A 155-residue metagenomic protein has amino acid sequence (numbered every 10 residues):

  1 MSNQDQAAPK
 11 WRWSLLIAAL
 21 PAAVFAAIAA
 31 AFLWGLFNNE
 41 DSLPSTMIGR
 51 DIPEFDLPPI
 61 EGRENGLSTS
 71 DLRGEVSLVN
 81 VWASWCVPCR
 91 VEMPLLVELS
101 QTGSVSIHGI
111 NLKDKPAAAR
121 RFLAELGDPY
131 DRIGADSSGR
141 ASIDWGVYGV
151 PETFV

Functional and structural regions predicted by a protein language model:
M1-P58: N-terminal targeting signals for export/organelle localization
W13-V24, S84, R90-M93, V147: Hydrophobic alpha-helical transmembrane segments of integral membrane proteins, especially lipid-exposed positions
S14, A124-P129, A135-V155: Thiol/disulfide oxidoreductase modules built on the thioredoxin-like
F37-N39, P58-E64, R132-D136: Short gly/ser/thr-rich secondary-structure transition/capping motifs
F55-L78: A short beta-strand-turn-helix
E75-S77, V81-W85, G149: Short pre-active-site segment immediately N-terminal to redox-active cysteine/selenocysteine motifs in thiol-based
L78-V79, I107, T153: Hydrophobic beta-strand anchors of alpha/beta hydrolase catalytic cores
R90-G127, S137-I143: Structural microenvironment flanking redox-active thiols in thiol-disulfide oxidoreductases
